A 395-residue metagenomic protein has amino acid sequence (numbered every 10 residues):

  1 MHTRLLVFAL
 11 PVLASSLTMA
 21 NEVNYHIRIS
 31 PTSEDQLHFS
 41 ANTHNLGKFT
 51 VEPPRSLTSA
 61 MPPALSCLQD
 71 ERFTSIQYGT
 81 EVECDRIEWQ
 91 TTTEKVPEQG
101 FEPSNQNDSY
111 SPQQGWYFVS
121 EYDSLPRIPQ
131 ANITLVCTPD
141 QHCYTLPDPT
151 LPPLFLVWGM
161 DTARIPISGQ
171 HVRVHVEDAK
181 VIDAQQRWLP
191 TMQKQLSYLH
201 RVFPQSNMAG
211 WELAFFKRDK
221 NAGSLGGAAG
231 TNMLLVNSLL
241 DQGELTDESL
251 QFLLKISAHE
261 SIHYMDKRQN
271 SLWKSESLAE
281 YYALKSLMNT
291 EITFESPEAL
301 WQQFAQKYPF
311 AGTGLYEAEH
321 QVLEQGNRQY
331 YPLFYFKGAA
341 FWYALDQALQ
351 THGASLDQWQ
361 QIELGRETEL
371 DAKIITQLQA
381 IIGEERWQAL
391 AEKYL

Functional and structural regions predicted by a protein language model:
M1-L6: Bacterial N-terminal signal peptides that target proteins for export
S15-L17: N-terminal signal peptide c-region/cleavage motif recognized by signal peptidases
N21-S197, R201-M208: Non-catalytic architectural context of zinc metalloproteases
E177-L189, L240-D247, Y264-N270, N327-Y331: Second-shell loop/turn segments in exported
W211-N221: Acidic helix-start/capping segments at beta-turn-to-alpha-helix junctions
S224-A229, L272-S275: Aromatic-lined, polymer-binding surfaces characteristic of secreted/periplasmic polysaccharide-degrading enzymes
N237-F310: Zinc-dependent metallopeptidase catalytic helix centered on the HExxH motif and its immediate flanking segment
L278, A305-L395: Active-site-proximal alpha-helical
